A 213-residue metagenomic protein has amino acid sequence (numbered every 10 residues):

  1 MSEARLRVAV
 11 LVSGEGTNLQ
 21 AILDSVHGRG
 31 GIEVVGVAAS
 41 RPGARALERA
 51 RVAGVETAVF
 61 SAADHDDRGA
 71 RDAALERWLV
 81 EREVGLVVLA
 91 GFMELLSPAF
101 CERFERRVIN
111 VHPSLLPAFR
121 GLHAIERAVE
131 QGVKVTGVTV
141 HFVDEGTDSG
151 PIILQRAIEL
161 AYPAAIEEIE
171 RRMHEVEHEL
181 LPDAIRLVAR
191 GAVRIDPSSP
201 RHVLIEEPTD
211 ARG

Functional and structural regions predicted by a protein language model:
M1-R45, R49: N-terminal Rossmann-like dinucleotide-binding module
M1-R5, R194-G213: SAM-dependent methyltransferases
S25, I32, S40, A90-I205: Donor/substrate-binding cores of folate-linked one-carbon enzymes
G30-A74: Short, surface-exposed acidic-centric catalytic microdomains
V35, G85, R106: Conserved acidic residues
A39-R41, A63-D64, R68-G69, R82-P98: N-terminal glycine-rich "phosphate-gripper" loop used for MgATP/nucleotide binding and carboxylate activation
E56, G85, K134: Residue-level detector of anion-binding/catalytic polar loops
A73-E81: Short, well-structured alpha-helical segments in soluble
